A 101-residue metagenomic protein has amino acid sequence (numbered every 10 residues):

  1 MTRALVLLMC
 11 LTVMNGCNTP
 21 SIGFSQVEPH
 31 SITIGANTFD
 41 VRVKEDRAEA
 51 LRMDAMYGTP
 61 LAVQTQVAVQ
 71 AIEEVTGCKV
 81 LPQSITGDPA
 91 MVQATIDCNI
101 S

Functional and structural regions predicted by a protein language model:
M1-P20: Sec-dependent bacterial lipoprotein signal peptides
L5, T38, P89: Solvent-exposed, flexible loop/coil residues
N15-N18, N37, N99: Detector for Asparagine
N18-E28: Signal peptide cleavage region of secreted peptide precursors
Q26-E49: Post-signal peptide N-terminal segment of mature Sec-exported envelope proteins
E49-S101: Intrinsically disordered, glycine/charged-rich N-terminal periplasmic/extracytoplasmic linker segments that lie
